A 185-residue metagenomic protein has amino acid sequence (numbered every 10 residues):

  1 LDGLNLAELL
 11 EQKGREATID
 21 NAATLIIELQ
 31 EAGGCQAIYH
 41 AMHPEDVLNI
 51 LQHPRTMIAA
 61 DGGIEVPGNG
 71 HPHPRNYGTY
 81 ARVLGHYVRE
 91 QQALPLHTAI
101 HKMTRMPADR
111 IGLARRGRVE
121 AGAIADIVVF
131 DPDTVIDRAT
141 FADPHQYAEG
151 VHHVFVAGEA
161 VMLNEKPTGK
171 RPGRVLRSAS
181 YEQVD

Functional and structural regions predicted by a protein language model:
L1-E31, E45-T134: His/Asp/Glu-enriched, well-ordered alpha-helical/loop segment that forms or immediately abuts the divalent-metal
A37: The substrate-binding groove and active-site-proximal loops of carbohydrate-active enzymes, especially glycoside
L48-R55, A60-D61, V128-R174: C-terminal cap of metal-dependent C-N hydrolases
Y87-Q92, A157-N164, V184-D185: Short C-terminal domain-edge/linker segments immediately following a structured domain
R118, T140, K166, S180-Y181: Short capping/connector residues at structural and topological boundaries
L176-D185: Short, solvent-exposed cationic patches
